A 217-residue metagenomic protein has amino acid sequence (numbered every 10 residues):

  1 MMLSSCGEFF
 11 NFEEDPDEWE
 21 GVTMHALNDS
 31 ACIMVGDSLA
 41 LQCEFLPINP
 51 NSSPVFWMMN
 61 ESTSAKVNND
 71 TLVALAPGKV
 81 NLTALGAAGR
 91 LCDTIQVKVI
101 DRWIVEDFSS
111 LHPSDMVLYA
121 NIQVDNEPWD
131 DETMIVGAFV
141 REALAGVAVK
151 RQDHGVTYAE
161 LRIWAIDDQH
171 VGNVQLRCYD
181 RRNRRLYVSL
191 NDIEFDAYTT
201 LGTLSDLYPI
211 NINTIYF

Functional and structural regions predicted by a protein language model:
L3-S5: C-terminal motif of bacterial Sec signal peptides marking the signal peptidase cleavage site
G7-P16, I100-F217: Primarily marks secretory-pathway-exposed extracellular/lumenal segments that are disulfide- and glycosylation-prone
G7-R102: Extracytoplasmic soluble-region selector
